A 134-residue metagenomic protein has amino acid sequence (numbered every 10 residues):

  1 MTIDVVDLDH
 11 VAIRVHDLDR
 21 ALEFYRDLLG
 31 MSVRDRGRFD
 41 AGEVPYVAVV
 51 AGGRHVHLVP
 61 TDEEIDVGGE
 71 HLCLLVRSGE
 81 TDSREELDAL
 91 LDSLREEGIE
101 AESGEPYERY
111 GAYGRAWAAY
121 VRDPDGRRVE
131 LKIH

Functional and structural regions predicted by a protein language model:
M1-D19, L72: N-terminal beta-strand motif that seeds the catalytic metal site of vicinal oxygen chelate
R14-H55: Core segments of cupin and vicinal oxygen chelate
V15-L18, C73-D125: Vicinal oxygen chelate
S32-D40, P106-Y110, H134: Conserved catalytic-core motifs of GNAT/GCN5-like acyltransferases
D40-P45, D66, A112-R115: Short acidic/glycine-enriched loop/turn segments that link adjacent beta-strands
A48-G52, V121-P124, H134: Active-site beta-strand termini and strand-to-loop segments that position acidic
V59, I65-S78: Helix-adjacent hinge/juxtasegments
